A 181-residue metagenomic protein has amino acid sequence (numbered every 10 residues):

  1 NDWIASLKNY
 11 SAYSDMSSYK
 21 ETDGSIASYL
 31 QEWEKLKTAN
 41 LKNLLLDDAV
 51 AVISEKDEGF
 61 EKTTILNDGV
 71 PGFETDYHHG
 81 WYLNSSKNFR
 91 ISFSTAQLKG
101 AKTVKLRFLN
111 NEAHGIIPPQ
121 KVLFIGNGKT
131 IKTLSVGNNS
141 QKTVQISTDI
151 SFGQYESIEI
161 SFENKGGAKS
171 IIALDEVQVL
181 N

Functional and structural regions predicted by a protein language model:
N1-Q97, A101, R107-P118, L174-L180: Disordered, acidic Ser/Thr/Pro-rich linker "stalks" and the adjacent N-terminal cap of the next globular domain
N84-N88, N111-N181: Trp- and acidic/polar-enriched beta-sheet ligand-binding modules for extracellular glycan and matrix recognition
